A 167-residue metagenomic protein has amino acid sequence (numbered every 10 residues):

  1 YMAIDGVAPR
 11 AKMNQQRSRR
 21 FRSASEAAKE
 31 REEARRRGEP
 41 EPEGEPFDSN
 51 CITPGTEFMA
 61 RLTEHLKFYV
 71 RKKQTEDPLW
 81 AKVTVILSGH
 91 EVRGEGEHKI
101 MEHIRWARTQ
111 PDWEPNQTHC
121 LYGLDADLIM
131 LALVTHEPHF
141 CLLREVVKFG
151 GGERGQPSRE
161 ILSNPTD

Functional and structural regions predicted by a protein language model:
Y1-D167: Noncatalytic, typically N-terminal accessory segments of nucleic acid-processing enzymes and closely related
